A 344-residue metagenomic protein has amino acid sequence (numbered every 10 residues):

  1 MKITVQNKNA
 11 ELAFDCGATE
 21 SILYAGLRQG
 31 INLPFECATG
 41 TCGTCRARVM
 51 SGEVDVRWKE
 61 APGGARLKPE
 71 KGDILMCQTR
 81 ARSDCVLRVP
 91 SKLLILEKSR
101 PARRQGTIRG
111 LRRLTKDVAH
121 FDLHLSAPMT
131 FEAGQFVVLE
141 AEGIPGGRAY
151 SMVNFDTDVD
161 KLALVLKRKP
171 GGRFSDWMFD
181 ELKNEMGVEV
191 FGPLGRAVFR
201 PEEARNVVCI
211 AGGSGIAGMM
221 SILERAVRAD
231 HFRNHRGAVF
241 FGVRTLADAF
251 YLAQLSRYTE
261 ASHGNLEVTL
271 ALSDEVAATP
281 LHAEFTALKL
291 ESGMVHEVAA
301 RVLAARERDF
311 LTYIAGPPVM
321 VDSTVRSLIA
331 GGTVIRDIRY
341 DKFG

Functional and structural regions predicted by a protein language model:
M1-T79, C85, G237-G344: Reductase modules of NAD(P)H-dependent flavoproteins
M50-E53, K92, E142, P193: Short, surface-exposed secondary-structure boundary micro-motifs
I74-E97, M186: Short, structured interface segments
R100-G187, R205, V243-T245, A271-E275: Ferredoxin-reductase
G134, G215, P317: Short, conserved phosphate/pyrophosphate- and ester-handling motifs at nucleotide-, phospho-/glycolipid
G192-E203: A short, basic/flexible loop-to-alpha-helix module at the beginning of a structural domain
M220-D230: Histidine-anchored nucleotide/phosphate-binding helix
